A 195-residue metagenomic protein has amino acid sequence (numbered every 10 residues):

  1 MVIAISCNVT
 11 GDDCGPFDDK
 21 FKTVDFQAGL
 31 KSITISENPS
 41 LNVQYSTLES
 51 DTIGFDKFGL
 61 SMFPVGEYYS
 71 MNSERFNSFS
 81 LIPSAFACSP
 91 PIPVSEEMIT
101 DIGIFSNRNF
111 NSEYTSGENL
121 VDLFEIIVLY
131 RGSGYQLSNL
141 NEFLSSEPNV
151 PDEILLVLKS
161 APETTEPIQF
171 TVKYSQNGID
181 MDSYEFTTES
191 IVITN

Functional and structural regions predicted by a protein language model:
I3-S6: C-terminal motif of bacterial Sec signal peptides marking the signal peptidase cleavage site
N8-N195: Non-catalytic macromolecular-recognition regions in eukaryotic signaling proteins
